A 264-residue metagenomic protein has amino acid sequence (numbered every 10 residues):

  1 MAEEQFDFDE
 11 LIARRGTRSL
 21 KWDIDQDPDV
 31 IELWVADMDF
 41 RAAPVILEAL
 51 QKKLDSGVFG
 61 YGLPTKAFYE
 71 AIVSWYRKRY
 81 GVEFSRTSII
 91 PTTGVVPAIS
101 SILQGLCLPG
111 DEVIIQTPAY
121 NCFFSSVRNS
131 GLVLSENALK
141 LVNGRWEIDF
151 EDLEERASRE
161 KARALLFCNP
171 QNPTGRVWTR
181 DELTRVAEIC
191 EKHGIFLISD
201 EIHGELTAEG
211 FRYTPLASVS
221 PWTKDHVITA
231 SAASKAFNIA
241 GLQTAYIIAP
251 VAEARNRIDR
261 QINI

Functional and structural regions predicted by a protein language model:
A2-G94, S101: N-terminal small-domain helix-loop-helix segment of the aminotransferase-like
A36-M38, N169-N172, K235: Short glycine-rich anion-binding loops that position phosphate/pyrophosphate groups of nucleotides and phosphorylated
A43, L47, F68-E70, L183 (+3 more regions): A general structural signal for well-ordered alpha-helical segments in protein cores
F59-E188, E205-L206, Y213-W222, I228: Conserved core of the PLP fold type I
N169, L197-I198: Residue-level marker for buried hydrophobic side chains located in beta-strands that build the well-ordered beta-sheet
E201: Walker B catalytic acidic pair
S220-I264: Conserved core segment of the aminotransferase class I/II
